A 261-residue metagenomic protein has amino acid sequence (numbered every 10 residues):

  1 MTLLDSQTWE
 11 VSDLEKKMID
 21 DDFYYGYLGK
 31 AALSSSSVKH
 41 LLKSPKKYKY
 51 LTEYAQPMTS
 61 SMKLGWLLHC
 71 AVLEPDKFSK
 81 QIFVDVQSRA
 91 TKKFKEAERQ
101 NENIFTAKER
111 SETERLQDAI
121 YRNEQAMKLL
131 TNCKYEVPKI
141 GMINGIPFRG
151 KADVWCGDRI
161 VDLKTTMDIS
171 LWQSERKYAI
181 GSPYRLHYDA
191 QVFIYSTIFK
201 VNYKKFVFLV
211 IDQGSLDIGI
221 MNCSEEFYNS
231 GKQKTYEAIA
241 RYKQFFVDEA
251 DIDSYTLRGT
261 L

Functional and structural regions predicted by a protein language model:
M1-K151, T256-T260: Metal-dependent nuclease catalytic cores that hydrolyze phosphodiester bonds in DNA/RNA, characterized by
Y54-P57, N101-F105, Q173-L186, S224-E226: Short histidine-centered catalytic/ligand-binding loop motif
H69, V154, T235: A residue-level signal for conserved active-site and pocket-lining positions in enzyme catalytic cores
C70-A71, R159, F193-I198: Residue-level signal for well-ordered alpha-helical scaffold segments within enzymatic catalytic domains
R110, Q117, S182-R185, D189 (+1 more regions): Metal-dependent nuclease catalytic regions and adjoining charged, substrate-binding loops involved in nucleic-acid end
N123-L129, C156-D162, F199-K205: Secondary-structure boundary elements
G145-R149, C156-D158, Y203, S215-L216: Coil-to-beta-strand transition motifs
A152-Y178, Y195: Conserved catalytic cores of phosphodiester-cleaving nucleases, focusing on short active-site segments
